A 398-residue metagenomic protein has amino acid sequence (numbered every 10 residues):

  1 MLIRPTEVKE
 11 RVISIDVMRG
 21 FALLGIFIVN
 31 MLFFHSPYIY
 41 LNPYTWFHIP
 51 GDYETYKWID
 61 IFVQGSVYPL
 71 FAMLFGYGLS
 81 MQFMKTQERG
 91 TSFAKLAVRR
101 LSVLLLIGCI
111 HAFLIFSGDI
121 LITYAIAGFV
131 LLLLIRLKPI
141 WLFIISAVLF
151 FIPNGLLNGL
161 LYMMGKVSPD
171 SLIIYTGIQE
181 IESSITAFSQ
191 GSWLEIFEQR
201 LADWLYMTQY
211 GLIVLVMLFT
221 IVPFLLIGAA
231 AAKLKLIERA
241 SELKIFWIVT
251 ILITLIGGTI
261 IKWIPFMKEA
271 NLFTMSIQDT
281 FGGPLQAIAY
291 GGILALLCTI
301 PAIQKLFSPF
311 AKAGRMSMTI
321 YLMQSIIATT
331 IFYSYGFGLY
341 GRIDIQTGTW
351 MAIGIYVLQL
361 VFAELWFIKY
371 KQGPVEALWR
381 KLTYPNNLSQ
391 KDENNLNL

Functional and structural regions predicted by a protein language model:
M1-M73: N-terminal signal-anchor module of multipass membrane proteins
R11-M18, T250-I251, P301-I327, I345 (+1 more regions): Functional transmembrane helices that form membrane-embedded active or gating regions
F47-I61, W193-T208, E269: Juxtamembrane membrane-water interface segments that cap and precede transmembrane helices
P69-M84, I122-L133, V216-R239, G283-A302: Specific transmembrane alpha-helix
A94, L133-I145, A229-L252: Solvent-exposed interhelical
V148-L226: Long hydrophobic alpha-helical segments that form multi-pass transmembrane helix bundles in integral membrane proteins
V249-C298: Alpha-helical transmembrane segments and terminal signal-anchor/GPI-anchor hydrophobic tails, characterized by long
D344-L398: C-terminal "closing" transmembrane helix and its immediate cytosolic amphipathic cap in multi-pass membrane proteins
